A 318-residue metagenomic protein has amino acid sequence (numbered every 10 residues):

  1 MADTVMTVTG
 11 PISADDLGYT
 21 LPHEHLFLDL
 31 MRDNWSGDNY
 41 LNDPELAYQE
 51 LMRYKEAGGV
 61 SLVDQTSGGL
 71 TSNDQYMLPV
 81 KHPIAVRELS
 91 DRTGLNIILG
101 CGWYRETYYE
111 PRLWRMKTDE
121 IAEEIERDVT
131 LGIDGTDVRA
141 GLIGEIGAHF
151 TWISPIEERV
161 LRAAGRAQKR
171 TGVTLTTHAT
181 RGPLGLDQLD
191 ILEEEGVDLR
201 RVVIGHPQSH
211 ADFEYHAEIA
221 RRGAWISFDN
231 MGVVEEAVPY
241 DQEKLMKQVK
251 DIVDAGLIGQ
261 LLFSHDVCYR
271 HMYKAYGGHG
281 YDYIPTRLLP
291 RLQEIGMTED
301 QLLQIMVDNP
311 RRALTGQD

Functional and structural regions predicted by a protein language model:
A2-G10, Y283-D318: Mid-to-C-terminal alpha-helical segments outside catalytic/metal-binding sites
G18-P22, F27, W35-N96, D119-D137: Alpha-helical scaffold segments that flank or form the walls of functional sites
Y19-T20, V60-S61, N96-I98, A140-L142 (+4 more regions): Structural preference for beta-strand elements that scaffold enzyme active sites
H23, L62, W103, Q168 (+4 more regions): Divalent metal-coordination and catalytic microenvironments
L30-N34, K81-P83, L184-I191, D212-R221 (+3 more regions): Histidine/acidic-residue-rich catalytic or RNA/ligand-binding cores of hydrolases and nuclease-related proteins
E88, N96-R170, T174, W225 (+1 more regions): Active-site gating/metal-coordination segments in enzymes
G165, K169-D251: Catalytic pocket-lining loop regions of alpha/beta-barrel enzymes, especially the amidohydrolase/enolase/GH5 lineages
L175-T176, F228-N230, L257-G278: Short acidic/histidine-rich active-site segments
